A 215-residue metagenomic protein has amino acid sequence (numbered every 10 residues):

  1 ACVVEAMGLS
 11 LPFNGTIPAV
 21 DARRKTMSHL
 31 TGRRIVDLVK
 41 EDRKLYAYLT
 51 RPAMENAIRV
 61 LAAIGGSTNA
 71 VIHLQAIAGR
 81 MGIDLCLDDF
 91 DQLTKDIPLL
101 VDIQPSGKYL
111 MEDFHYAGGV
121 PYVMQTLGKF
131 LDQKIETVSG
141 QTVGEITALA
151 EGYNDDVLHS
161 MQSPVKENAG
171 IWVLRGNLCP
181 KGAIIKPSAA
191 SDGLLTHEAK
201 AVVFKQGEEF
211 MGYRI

Functional and structural regions predicted by a protein language model:
A1-I215: Catalytic or ion-coupling anion/metal-binding cores of large enzyme and transporter domains
